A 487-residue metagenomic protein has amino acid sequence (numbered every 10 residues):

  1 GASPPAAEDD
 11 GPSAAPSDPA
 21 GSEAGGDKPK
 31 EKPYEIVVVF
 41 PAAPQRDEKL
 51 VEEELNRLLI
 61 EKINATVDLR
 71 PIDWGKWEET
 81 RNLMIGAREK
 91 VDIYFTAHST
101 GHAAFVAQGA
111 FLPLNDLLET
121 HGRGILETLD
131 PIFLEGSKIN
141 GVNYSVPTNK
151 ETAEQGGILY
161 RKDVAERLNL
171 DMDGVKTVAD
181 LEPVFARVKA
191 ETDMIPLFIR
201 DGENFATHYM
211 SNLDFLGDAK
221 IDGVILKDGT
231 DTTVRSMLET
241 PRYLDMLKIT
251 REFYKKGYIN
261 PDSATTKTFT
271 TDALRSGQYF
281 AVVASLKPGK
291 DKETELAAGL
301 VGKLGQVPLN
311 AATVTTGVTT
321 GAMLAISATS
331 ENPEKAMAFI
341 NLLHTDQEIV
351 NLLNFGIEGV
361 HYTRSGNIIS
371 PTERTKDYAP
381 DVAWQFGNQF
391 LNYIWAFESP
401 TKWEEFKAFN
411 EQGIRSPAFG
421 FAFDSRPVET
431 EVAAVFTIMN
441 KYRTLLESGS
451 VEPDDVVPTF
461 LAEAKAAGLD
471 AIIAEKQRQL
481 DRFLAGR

Functional and structural regions predicted by a protein language model:
G1-R487: Extracytoplasmic/secretory soluble proteins
